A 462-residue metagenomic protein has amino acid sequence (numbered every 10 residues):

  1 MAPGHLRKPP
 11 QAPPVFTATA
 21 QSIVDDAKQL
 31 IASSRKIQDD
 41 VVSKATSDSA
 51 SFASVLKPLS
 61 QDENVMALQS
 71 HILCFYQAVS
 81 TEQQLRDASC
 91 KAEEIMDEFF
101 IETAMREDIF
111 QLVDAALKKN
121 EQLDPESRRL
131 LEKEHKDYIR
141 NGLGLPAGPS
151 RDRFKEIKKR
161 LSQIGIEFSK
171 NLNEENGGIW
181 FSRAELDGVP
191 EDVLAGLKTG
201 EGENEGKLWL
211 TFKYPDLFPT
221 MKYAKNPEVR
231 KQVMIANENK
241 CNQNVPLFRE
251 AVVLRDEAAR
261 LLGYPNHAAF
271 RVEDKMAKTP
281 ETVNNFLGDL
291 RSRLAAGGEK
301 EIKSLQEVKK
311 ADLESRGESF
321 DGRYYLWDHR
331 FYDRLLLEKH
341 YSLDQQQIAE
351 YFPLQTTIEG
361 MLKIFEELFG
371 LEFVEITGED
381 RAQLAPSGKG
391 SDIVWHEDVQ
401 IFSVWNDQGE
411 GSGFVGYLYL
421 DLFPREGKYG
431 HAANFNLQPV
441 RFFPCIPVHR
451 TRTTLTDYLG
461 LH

Functional and structural regions predicted by a protein language model:
A2, A27, S34, Q38 (+19 more regions): Generic structural signal of hydrophobic/aromatic residues within well-ordered alpha-helices of folded domains
A2-V189: N-terminal helix-rich structural modules
H5-Q11, Q38-A50, Q83-L85, F99-V113 (+3 more regions): Short charge-dense sequence patches
R7-S22, I72-A92, D114-E156, L210-V245 (+3 more regions): Short His/Asp/Glu-rich catalytic/ion-coordination signatures at enzyme active sites or charged loops
E126, L130-E132, R160-I166, K170 (+4 more regions): Active-site-proximal, well-structured secondary-structure segments within enzyme catalytic domains
